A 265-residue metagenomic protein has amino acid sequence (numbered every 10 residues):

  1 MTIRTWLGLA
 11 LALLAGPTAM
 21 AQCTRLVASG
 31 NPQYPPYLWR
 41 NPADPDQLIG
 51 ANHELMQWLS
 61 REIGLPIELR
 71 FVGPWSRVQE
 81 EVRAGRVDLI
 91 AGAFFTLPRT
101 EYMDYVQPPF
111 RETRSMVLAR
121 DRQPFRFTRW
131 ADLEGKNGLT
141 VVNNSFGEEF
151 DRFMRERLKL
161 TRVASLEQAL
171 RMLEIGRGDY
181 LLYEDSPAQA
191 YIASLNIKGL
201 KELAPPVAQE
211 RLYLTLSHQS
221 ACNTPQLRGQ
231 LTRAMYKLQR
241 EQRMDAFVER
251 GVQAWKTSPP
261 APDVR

Functional and structural regions predicted by a protein language model:
Q22-F94, E101, R250: Extracytoplasmic small-molecule ligand-binding "clamshell" domains of the periplasmic binding protein/Venus flytrap
T24-P32, I49, R129-N144, M235-Y236: Short loop->beta-strand "edge-of-pocket" segments that line small-molecule binding or catalytic clefts across diverse
N31-Q33, E112-M116, A193-M235, A254-R265: Periplasmic-binding protein-like
G50-E62, Q123, N144, L216-A254: Extended ligand-binding regions for polar small-molecule ligands
P66, S145-T161, R233-R265: Ligand-binding clefts/hinges and TM-proximal coupling segments of bilobed small-molecule sensing domains
F71, S76-D88, D132, E167-P187 (+1 more regions): Short helices/loops that flank or line small-molecule/ion binding pockets
S76, A93-Y102, D179-Q209: A ligand-binding cleft/hinge motif common to bilobed small-molecule-binding domains
A119-N137, P225-R228: Flexible hinge/capping segments at coil-to-helix
